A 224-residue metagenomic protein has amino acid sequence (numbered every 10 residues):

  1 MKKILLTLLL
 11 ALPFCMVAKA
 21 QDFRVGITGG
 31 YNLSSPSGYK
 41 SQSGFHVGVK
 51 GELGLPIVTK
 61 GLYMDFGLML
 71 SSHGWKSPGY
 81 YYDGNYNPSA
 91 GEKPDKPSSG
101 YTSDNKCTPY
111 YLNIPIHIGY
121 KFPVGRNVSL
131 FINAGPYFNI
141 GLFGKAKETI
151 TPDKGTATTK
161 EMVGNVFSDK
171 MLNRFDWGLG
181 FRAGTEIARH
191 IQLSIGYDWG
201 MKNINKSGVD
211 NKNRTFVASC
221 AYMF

Functional and structural regions predicted by a protein language model:
K19-G54, G141, I150, M223: Short glycine/proline- and aromatic-enriched beta-strand/turn motifs that initiate or cap beta-hairpins
Q21-F23, S41-V47, T108-I114, V128 (+2 more regions): Residues that define the transmembrane beta-barrel architecture of outer-membrane proteins
F23, V58-L62, R189-I195: Repeated loop/turn-to-beta-strand initiation elements of outer-membrane beta-barrel proteins
I27, V47-G51, L68, I114-I118 (+4 more regions): Membrane-embedded beta-strands of outer-membrane beta-barrel proteins, especially the hydrophobic/small aromatic
Y31-S35, L53, L70-G74, Y110-N113 (+4 more regions): Transmembrane beta-strands of outer-membrane beta-barrel pores
S35-S41, H73-Y110, G141-D176: Extracellular/periplasm-exposed beta-strand and loop segments of Gram-negative cell-envelope proteins, dominated by
L53-T59, F122-R126, I187-R189, F224: Outer-membrane beta-barrel strand-turn architecture
T185, K212-F224: Outer-membrane beta-barrel "beta-signal"
